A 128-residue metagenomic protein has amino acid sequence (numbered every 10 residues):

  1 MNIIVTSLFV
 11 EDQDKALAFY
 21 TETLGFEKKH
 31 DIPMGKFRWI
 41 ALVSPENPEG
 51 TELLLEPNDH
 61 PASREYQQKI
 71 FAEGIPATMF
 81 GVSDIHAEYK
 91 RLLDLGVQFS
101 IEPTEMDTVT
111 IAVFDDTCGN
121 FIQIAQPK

Functional and structural regions predicted by a protein language model:
N2, S7-L8, K29-H30, R38-A41 (+2 more regions): Vicinal oxygen chelate
L8-T51: Core segments of cupin and vicinal oxygen chelate
F37-W39, P61-Y66: A short, acidic/glycine-rich surface segment
P45, E56-N58, P127: Generic beta-structure capping elements
E46-G50, H60-A62, I85-H86: Short, charged/polar surface micro-motifs in flexible loops or helix N-caps
T51-L53, I122: Short beta-strand segments
